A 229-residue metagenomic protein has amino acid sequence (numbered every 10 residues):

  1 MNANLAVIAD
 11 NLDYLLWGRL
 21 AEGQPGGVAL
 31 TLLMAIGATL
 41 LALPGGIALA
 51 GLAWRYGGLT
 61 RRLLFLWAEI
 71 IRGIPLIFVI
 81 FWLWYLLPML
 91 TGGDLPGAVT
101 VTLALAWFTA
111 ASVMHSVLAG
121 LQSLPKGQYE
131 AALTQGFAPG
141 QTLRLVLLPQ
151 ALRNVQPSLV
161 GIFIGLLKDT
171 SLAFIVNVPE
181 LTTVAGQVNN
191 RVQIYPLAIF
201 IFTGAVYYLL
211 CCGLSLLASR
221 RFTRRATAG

Functional and structural regions predicted by a protein language model:
M1-G229: Transmembrane alpha-helices and adjacent helix-loop boundaries
